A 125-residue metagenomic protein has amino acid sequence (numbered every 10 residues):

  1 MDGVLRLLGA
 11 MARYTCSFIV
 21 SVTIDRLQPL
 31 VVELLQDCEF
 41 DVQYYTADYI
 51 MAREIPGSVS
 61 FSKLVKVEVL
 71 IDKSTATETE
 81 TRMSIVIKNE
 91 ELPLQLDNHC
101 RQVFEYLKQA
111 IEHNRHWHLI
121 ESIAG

Functional and structural regions predicted by a protein language model:
D2-G125: Ser/Thr-rich, low-complexity intrinsically disordered terminal regions
